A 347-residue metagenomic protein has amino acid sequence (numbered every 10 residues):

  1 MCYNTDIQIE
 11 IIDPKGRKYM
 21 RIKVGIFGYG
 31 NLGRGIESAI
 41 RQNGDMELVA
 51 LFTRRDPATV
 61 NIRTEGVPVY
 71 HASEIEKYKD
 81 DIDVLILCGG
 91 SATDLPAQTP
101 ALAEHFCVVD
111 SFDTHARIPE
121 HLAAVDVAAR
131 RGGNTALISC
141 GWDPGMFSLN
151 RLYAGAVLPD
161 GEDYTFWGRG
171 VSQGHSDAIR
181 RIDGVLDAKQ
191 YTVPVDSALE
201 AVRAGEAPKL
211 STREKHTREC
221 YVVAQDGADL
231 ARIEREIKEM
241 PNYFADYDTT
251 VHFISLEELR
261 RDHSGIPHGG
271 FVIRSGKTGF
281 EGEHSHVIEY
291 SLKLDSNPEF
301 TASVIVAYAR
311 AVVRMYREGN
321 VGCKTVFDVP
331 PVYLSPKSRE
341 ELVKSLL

Functional and structural regions predicted by a protein language model:
M1-Y19: Short, Lys/Arg-enriched N-terminal segments with co-localized hydrophobic residues within the first ~10-30 amino acids
K23, R34-G35, Q42-I75, V171-A309: C-terminal substrate-binding/catalytic lobe of Rossmann-fold NAD(P)-dependent oxidoreductases
Y29: Glycine-rich Rossmann-fold phosphate-binding loop(s) that bind the pyrophosphate of adenine dinucleotide cofactors
V84-L87, V109: N-terminal Rossmann-like NAD(P) cofactor-binding module of classical short-chain dehydrogenase/reductase
A92-S111: Rossmann-fold NAD(P) dinucleotide-binding segment
F112-A136: Rossmann-fold NAD(P)-binding glycine/threonine-rich loop
M146-E162, D177-D187, A311: Oxidoreductase and adenylate-handling cofactor-binding alpha/beta cores
H286-L347: NAD(P)-dependent Rossmann-like dehydrogenase/reductase catalytic/cofactor-binding core
